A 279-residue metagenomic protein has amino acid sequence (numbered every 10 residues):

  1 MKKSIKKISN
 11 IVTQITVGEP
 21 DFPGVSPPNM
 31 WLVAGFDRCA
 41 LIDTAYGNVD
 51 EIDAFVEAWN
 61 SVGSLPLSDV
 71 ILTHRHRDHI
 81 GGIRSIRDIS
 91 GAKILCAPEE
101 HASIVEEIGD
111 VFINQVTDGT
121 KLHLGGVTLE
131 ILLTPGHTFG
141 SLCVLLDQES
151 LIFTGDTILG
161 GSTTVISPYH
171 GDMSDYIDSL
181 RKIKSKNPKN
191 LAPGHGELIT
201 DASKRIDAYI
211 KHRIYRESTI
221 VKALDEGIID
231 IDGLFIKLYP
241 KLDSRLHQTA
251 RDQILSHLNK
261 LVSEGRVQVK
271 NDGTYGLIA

Functional and structural regions predicted by a protein language model:
K3-G63, C143-G155, G160: Conserved beta-strand hairpin/beta-sheet module of binuclear metal-dependent hydrolase folds, prominently
D21-F22, I113, L133-P135: Short Gly/Pro-enriched turn/cap motifs at secondary-structure boundaries
S26, Y46-T128, S150: Active-site HxH/HxHxD metal-binding segment of metal-dependent hydrolases
C39, Y46-V49, T128-T219: Metallo-beta-lactamase
F55, H195, I220, L261: Residue-level signal for inorganic ion chemistry
T73-H79, H137, H195, H257: Histidine-centered divalent metal-coordination motifs
I80, Y176, L180, I254: Aromatic/hydrophobic pocket-lining residues that form the small-molecule binding cavity in soluble enzyme cores
K222-A279: C-terminal regulatory/interaction regions
